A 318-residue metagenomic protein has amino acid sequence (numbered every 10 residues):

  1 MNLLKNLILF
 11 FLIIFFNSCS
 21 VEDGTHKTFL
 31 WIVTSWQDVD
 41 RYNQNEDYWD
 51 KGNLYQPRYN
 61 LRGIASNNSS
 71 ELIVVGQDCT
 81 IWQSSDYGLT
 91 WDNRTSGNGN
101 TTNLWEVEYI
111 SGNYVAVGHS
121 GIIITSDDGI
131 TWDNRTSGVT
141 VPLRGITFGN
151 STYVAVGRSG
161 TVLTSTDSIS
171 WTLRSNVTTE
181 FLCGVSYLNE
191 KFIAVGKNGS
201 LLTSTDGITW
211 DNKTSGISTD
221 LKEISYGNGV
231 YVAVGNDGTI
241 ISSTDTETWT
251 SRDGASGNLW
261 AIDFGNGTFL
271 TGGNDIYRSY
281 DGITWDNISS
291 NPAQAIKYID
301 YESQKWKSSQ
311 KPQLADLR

Functional and structural regions predicted by a protein language model:
N2-F10: Sec-dependent signal peptide recognition, specifically the positively charged N-region followed immediately by
N17-S18: C-terminal motif of bacterial Sec signal peptides marking the signal peptidase cleavage site
V21-R318: Residue-level hotspots at or immediately adjacent to binding/recognition sites across diverse folds
